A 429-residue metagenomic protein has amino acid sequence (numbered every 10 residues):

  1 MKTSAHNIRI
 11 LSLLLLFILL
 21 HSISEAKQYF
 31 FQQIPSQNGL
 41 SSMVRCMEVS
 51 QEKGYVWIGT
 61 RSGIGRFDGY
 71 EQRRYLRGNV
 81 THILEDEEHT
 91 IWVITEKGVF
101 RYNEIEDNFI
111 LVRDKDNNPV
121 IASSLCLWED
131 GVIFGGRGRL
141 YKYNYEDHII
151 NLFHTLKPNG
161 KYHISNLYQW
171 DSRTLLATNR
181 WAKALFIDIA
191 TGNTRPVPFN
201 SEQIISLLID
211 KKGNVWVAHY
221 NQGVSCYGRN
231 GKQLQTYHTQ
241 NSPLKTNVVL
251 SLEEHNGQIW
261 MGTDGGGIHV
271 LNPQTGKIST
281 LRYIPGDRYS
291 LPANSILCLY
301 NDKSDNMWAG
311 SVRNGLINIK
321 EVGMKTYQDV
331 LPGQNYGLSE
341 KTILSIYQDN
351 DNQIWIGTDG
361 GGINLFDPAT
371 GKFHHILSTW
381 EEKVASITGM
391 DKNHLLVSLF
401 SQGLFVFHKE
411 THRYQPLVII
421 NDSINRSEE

Functional and structural regions predicted by a protein language model:
M1-E429: Carboxylate-rich, polar loop motifs that coordinate divalent cations or form catalytic acidic clusters
